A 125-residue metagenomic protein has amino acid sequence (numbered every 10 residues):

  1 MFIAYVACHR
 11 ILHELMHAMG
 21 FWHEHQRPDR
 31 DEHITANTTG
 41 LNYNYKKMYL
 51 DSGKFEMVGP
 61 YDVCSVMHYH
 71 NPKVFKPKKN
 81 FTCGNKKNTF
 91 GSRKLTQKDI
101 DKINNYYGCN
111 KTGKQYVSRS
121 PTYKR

Functional and structural regions predicted by a protein language model:
M1-R125: Zinc-dependent metalloendopeptidases
